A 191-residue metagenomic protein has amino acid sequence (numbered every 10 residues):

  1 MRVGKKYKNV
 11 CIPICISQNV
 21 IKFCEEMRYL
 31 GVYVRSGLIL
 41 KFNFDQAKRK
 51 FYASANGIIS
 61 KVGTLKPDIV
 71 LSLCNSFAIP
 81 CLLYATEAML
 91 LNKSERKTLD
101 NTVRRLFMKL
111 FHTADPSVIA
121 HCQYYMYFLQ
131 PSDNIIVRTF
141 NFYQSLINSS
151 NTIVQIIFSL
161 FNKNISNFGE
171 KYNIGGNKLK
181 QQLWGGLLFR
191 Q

Functional and structural regions predicted by a protein language model:
M1-E26: Short, conserved micro-motifs composed of acidic
Q18-L90: Basic, alpha-helical interaction scaffolds
L71, L99-D100, I135: Active-site-proximal structural scaffolding
T98-F107, T139-F142: Short amphipathic alpha-helical coiled-coil/interface segments
M108-V118: Short helix-interrupting loop/turn segments at helix-coil junctions
I119-Y125: Alpha-helical bundle/repeat cores within regulatory domains of eukaryotic proteins
Y125-Q191: Extended C-terminal regions of large enzymes
